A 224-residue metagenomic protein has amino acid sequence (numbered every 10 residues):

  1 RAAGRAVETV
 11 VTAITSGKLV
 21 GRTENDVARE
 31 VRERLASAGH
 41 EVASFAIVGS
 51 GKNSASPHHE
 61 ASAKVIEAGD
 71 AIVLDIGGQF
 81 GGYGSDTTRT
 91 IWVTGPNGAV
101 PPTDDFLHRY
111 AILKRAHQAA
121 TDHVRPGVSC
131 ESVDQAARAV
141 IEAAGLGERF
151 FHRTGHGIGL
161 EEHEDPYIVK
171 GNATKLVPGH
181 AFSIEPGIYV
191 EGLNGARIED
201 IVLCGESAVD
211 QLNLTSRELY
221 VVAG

Functional and structural regions predicted by a protein language model:
R1-G224: Active-site neighborhoods and metal-handling regions in enzymes and metal-associated proteins
